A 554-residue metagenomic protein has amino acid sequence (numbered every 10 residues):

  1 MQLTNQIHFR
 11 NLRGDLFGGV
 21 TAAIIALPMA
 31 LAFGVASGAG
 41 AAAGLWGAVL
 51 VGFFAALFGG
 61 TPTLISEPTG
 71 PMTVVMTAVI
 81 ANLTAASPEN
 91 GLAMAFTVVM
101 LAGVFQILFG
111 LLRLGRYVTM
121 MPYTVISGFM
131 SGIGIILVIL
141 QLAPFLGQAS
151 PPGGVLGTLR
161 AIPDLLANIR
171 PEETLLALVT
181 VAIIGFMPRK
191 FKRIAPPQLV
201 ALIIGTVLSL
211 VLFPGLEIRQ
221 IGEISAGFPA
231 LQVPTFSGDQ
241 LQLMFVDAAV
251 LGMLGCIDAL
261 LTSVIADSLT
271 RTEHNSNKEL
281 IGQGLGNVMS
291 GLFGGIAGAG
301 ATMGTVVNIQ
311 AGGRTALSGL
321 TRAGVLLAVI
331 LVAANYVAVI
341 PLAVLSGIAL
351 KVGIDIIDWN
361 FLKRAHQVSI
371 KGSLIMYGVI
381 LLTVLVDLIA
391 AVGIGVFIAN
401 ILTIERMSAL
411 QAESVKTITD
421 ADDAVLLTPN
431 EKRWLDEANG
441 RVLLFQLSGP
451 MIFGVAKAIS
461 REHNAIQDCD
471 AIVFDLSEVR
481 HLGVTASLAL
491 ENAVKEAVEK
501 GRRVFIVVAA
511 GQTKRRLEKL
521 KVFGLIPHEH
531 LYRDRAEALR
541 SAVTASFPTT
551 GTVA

Functional and structural regions predicted by a protein language model:
M1-S414, I418-A421, G501: Transmembrane helical cores of multi-pass ion-transport proteins
S66, I506-V507, Y532: Active-site-adjacent beta-strand anchor residues
M76, I162, I459-H463, A538 (+1 more regions): Generic hydrophobic alpha-helical segments
G324, T513-K514, R533: Short secondary-structure capping/turn micro-motifs that flank functional sites
D355-L520, G524-L525, V543: The feature marks cytosolic C-terminal regulatory regions of anion transporters and related permeases
L525-S541: Short acidic-hydrophobic, aromatic-tinged amphipathic segments that line or gate anion-handling sites
L539-A554: Intrinsically disordered or compositionally simple regulatory linkers and C-terminal tails in signal-transduction
